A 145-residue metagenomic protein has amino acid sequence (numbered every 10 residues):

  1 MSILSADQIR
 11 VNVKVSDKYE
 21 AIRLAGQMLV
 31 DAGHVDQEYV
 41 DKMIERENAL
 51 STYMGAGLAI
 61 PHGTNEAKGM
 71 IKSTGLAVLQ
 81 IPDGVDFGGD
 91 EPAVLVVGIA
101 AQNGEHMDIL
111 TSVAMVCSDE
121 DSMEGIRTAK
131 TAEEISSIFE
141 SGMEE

Functional and structural regions predicted by a protein language model:
M1-E145: Cytosolic covalent-transfer regions centered on His/Cys nucleophiles that carry phosphoryl or persulfide groups
